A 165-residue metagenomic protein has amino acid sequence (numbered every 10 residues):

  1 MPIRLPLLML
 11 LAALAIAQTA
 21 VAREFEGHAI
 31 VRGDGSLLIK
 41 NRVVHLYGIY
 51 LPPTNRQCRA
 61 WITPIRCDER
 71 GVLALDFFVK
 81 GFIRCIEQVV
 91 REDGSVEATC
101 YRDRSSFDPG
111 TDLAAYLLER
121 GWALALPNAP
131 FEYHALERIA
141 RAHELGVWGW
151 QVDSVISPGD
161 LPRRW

Functional and structural regions predicted by a protein language model:
M1-L5: Positively charged n-region of N-terminal signal peptides that target proteins for export
P6-A17: Bacterial N-terminal signal peptides
Q18-W165: Small beta-barrel nucleic-acid-binding modules, primarily SNase/OB-fold domains and secondarily Tudor-like barrels
